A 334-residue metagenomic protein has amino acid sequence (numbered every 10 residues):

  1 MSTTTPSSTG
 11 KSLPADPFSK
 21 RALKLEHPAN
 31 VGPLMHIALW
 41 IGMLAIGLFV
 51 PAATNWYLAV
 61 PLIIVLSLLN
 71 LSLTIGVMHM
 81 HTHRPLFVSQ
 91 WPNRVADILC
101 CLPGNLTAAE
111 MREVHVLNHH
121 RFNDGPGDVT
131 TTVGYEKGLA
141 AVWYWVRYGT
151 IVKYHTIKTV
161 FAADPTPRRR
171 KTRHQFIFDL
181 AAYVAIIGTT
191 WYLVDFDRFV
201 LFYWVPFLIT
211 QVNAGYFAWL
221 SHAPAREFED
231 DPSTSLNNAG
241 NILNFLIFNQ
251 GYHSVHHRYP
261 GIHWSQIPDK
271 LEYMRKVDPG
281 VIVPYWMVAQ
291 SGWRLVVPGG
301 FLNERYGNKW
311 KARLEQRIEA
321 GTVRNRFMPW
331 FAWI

Functional and structural regions predicted by a protein language model:
M1-V77, H81-T82, W91-R94, C101-V200 (+1 more regions): Non-catalytic, topology-defining segments of multipass membrane proteins
L71-I75, S89, F202, A218 (+3 more regions): Active-site alpha-helix of zinc metalloproteases
T82, L86-F87, E229, H263-W264: Active-site-flanking alpha-helical
I98-A108, L236-Y252, V323-F327: Cytosolic juxtamembrane regulatory segments of multi-pass membrane proteins
F202-L246: Alpha-helical transmembrane anchor segments
S221-A225, G251, H263, E272-R275 (+1 more regions): Hydrophobic alpha-helix feature that most strongly marks membrane-spanning transmembrane helices and their immediate
Y259: Short, contiguous alpha-helical
